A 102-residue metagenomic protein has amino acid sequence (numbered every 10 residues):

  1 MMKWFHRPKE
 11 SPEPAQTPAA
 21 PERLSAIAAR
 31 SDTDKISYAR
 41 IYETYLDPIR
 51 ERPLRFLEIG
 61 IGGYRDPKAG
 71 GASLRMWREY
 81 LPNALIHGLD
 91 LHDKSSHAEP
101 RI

Functional and structural regions predicted by a protein language model:
M1-I102: A short alpha-helical cap/connector motif
